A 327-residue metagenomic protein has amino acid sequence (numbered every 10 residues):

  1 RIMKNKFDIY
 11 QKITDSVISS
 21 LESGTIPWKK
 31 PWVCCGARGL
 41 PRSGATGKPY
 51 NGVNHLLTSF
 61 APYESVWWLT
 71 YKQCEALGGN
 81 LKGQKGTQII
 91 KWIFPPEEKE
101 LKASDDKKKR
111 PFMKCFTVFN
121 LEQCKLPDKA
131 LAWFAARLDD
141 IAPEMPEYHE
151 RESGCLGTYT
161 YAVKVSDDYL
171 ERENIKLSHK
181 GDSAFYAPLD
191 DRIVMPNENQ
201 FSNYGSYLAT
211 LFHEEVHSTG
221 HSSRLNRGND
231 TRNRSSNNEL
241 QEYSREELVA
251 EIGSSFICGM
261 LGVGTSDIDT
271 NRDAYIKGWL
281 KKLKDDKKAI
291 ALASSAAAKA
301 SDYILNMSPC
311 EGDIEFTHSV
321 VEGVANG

Functional and structural regions predicted by a protein language model:
R1-G327: N-terminal accessory/interface modules of nucleic-acid-binding and processing proteins
